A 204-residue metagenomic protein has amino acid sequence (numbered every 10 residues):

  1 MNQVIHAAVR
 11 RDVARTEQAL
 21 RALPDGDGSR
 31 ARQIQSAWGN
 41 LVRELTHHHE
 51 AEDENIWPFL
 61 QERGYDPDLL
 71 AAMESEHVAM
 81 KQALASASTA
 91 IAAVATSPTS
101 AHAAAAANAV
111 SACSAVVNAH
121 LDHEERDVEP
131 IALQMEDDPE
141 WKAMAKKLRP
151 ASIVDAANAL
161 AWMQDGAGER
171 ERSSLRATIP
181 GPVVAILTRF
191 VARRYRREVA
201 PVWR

Functional and structural regions predicted by a protein language model:
M1-R204: Small-residue-biased structural context
